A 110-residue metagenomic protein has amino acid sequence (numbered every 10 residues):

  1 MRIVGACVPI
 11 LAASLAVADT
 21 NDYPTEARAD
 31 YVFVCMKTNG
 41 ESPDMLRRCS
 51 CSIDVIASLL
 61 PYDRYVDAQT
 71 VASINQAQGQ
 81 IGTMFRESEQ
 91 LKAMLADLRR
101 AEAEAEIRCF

Functional and structural regions predicted by a protein language model:
M1-I10: Sec-dependent signal peptide recognition, specifically the positively charged N-region followed immediately by
G5, G40, G79-G82: Residue-identity detector for glycine
A13-L15: N-terminal signal peptide c-region/cleavage motif recognized by signal peptidases
D22, P43, S88, K92: Charge-dense, low-complexity intrinsically disordered segments
Y23-A77: Short N-proximal segments of mature Sec-exported proteins
I56-F110: Compact alpha-helical subdomains of small soluble proteins
